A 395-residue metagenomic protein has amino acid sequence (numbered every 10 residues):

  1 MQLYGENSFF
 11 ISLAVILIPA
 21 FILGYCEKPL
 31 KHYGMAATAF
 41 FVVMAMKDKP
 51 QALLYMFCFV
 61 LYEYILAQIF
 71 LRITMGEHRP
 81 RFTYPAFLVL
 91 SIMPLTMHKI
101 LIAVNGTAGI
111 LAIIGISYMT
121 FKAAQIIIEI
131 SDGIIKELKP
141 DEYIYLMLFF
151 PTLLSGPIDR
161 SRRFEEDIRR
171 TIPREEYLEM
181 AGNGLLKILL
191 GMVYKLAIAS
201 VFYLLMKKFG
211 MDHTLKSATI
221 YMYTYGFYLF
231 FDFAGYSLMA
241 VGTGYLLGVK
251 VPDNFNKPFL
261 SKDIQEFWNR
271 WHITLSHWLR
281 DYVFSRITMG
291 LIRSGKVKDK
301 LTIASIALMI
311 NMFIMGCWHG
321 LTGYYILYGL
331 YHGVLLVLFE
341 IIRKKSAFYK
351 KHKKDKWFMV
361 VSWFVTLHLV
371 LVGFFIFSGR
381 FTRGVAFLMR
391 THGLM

Functional and structural regions predicted by a protein language model:
M1-M395: Membrane-embedded transmembrane alpha-helical bundles that form the catalytic cores of multi-pass lipid-modifying
